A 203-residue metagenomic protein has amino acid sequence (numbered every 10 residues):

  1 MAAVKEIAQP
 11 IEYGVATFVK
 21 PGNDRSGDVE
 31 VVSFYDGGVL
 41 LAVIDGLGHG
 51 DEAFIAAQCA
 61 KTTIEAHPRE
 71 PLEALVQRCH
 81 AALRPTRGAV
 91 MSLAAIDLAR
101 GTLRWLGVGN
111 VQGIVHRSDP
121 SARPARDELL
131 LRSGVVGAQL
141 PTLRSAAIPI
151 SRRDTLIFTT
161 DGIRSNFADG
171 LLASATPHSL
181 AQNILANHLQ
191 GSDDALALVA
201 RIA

Functional and structural regions predicted by a protein language model:
M1-L41, L47-A53, A57, I64-A203: Conserved subregion of the PPM/PP2C metallophosphatase catalytic domain
